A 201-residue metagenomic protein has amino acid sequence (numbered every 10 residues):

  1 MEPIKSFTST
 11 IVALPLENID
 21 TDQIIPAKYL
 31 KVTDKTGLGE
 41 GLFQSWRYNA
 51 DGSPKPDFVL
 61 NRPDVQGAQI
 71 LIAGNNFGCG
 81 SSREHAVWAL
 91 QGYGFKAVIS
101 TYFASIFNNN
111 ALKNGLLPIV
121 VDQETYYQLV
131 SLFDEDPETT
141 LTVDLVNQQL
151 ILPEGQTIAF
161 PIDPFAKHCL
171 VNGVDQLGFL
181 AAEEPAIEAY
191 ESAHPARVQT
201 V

Functional and structural regions predicted by a protein language model:
M1-G74, G78-C79, H85-S105, N109-V201: Cytosolic catalytic domains that perform sulfur/thiol-centered chemistry
